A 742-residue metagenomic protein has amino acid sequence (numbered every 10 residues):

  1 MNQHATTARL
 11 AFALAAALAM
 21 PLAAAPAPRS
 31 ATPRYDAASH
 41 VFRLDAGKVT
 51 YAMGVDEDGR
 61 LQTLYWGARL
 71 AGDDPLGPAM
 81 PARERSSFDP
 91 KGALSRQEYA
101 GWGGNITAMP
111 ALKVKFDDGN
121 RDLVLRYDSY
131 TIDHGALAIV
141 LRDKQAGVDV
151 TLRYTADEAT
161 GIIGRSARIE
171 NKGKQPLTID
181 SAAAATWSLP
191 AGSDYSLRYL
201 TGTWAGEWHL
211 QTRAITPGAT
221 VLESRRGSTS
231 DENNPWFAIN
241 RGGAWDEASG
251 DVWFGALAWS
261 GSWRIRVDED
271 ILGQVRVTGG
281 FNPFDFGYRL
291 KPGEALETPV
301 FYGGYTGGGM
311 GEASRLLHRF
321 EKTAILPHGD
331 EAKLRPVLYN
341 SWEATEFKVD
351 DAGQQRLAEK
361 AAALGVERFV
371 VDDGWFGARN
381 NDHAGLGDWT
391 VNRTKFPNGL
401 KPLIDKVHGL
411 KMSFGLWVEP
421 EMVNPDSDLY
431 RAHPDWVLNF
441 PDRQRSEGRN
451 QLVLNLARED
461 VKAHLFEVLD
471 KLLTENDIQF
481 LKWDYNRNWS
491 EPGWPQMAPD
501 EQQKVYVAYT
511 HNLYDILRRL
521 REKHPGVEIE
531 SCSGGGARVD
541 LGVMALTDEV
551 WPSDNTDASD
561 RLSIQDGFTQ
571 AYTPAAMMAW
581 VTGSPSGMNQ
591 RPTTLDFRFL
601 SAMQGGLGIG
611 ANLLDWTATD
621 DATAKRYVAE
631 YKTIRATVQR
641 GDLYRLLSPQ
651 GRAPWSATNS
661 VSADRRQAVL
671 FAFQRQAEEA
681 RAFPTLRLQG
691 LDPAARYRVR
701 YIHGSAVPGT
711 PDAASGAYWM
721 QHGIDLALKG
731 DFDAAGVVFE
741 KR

Functional and structural regions predicted by a protein language model:
P28-Y35, S39-R43, Y51-A52, L61-D268 (+2 more regions): Polysaccharide-binding surfaces and accessory modules of carbohydrate-active proteins
K48, A167, G293, Y339 (+6 more regions): Conserved, mostly hydrophobic/aromatic
K48, F237, E247, P649-P693: Carbohydrate-binding surface patches
G103-L123, G242-S262, G304-G329, V366-D373 (+3 more regions): Glycine-rich, aromatic-flanked loop segments that form ligand/cofactor-binding clefts across common enzyme folds
L112-V114, D122-Y127, Y288-G307, F732-F739: Short Pro-Gly-centered flexible turn/kink motifs
D330-E467, F480: Aromatic-lined carbohydrate-binding/catalytic grooves of carbohydrate-active enzymes
P397-G399, R431-H433, V437-D596, G606 (+1 more regions): Active-site neighborhood of glycoside hydrolase catalytic domains
Q676-R742: C-terminal beta-sandwich/jelly-roll accessory domains of carbohydrate-active enzymes
